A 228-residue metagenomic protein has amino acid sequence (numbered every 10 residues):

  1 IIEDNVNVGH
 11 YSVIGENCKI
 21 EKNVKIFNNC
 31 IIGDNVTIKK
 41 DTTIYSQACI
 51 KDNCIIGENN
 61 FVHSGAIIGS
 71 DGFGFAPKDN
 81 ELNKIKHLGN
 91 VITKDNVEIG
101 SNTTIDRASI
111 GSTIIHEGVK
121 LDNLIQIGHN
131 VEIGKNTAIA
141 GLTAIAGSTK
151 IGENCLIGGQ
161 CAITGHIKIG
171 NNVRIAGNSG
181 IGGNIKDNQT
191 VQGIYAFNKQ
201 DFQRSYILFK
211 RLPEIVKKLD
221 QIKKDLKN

Functional and structural regions predicted by a protein language model:
I1-N198: Structural signal for interior beta-strand "rungs" in well-ordered beta-sheet cores of soluble enzyme domains
F197-N228: Long, leucine- and charge-enriched amphipathic alpha-helices that form heptad-repeat coiled-coil/leucine-zipper-like
